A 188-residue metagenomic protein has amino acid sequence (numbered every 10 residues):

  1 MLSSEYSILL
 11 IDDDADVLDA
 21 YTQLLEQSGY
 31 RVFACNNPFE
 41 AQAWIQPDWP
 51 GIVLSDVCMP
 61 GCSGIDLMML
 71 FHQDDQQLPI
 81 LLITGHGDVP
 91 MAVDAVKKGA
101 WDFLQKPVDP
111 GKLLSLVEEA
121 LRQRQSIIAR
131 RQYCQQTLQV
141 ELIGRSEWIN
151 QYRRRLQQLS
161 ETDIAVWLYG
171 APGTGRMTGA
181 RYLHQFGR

Functional and structural regions predicted by a protein language model:
D12, D56, T84: Active-site residues of response regulator receiver
A15-F33: Two-component/phosphorelay signaling modules centered on CheY-like receiver
A34-I52: Acidic, metal-coordinating helix/loop segments flanking the phosphotransfer/catalytic sites of two-component signaling
N36-N37, C62-D66: Acidic catalytic/metal-coordinating carboxylates
M59: Receiver (REC) domain active-site loop signature in two-component systems and cognate sites in sensor histidine kinases
D88-P90, L104, V108-V117: C-terminal output helix
C134-R188: AAA+ ATPase active-site-proximal loops
